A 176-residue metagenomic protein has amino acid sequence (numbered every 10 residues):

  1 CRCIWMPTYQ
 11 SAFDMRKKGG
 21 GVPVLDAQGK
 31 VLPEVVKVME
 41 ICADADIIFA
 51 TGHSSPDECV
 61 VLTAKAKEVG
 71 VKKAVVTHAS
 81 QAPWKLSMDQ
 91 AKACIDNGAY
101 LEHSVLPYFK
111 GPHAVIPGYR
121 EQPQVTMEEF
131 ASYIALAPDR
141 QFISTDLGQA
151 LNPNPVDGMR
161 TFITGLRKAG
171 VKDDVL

Functional and structural regions predicted by a protein language model:
C1, E40, T63-E68, A91-G98 (+1 more regions): Acidic (Asp/Glu)-rich catalytic clusters
I4, F49, L101, D146 (+1 more regions): Divalent metal-coordination and catalytic microenvironments
I4-M88: Divalent metal-binding pocket/active-site signature
K37-I48, Y133-D139, A169-K172: A structural motif corresponding to the C-terminal end of an alpha-helix and its immediate exit/capping segment
V60-A64, K85-A91, G111-F130, G148-I163: Histidine/acidic-residue-rich catalytic or RNA/ligand-binding cores of hydrolases and nuclease-related proteins
G98-P112: His/Asp/Glu-enriched short active-site or ligand-binding loop at hydrolase and phosphoryl-transfer sites
S104, A137-P155: Short acidic/histidine-rich active-site segments
V156-L176: Mid-to-C-terminal alpha-helical segments outside catalytic/metal-binding sites
